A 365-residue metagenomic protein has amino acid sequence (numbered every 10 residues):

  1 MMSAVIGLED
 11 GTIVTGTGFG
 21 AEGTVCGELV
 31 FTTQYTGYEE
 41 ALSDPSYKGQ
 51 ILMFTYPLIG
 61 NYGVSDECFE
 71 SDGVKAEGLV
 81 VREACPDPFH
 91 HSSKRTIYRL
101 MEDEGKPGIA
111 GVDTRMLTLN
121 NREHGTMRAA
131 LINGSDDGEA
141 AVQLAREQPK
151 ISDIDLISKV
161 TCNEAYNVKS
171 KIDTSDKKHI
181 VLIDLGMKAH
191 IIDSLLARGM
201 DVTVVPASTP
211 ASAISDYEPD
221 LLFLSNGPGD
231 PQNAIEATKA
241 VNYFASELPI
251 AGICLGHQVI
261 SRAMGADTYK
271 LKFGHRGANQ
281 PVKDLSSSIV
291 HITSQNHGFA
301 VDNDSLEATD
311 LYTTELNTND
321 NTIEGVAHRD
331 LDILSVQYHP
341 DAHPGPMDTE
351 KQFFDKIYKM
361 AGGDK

Functional and structural regions predicted by a protein language model:
M2-C68, I154, V160: Protease-associated
L8, F31, M53-F54, V81 (+2 more regions): General beta-strand structural signal in soluble alpha/beta enzymes
T36-E39, I59, V64-A110, T114-S170 (+6 more regions): Amide-donor transfer/coupling interface in amidating biosynthetic enzymes
I51, G78, D220-L221: Short, Asp-centered acidic motifs that coordinate Mg2+ and/or phosphate in catalytic or ligand-binding sites
L52, H179-I183: Conserved beta-strand elements of the Class I
A189-V204: Short helix-loop-beta junction
F223-Q232: Short glycine/threonine-rich loop/turn motifs
G252, G256, S261: Gly/Ala-rich beta-loop-alpha elbow adjacent to hydrolase catalytic centers
